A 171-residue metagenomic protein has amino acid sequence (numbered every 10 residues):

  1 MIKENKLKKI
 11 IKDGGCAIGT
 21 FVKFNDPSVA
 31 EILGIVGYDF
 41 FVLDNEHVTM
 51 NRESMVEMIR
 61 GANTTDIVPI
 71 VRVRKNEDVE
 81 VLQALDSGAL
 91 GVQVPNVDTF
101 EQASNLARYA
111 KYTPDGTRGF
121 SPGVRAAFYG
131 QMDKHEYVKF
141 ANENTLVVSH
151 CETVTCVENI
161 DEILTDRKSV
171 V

Functional and structural regions predicted by a protein language model:
M1-G19, M132-N144: N-terminal amphipathic alpha-helix/helix-capping segment at the start of soluble metabolic enzymes
I11-P27, P69-R74, T145-E162: Active-site mouth loops of central-metabolism enzymes
V29-E57: Glycine-rich, proline-tolerant flexible connector loops at the mouths of alpha/beta enzymes
G34-I35, L85, L164-T165: Non-catalytic positions within long, well-ordered alpha-helices that form the structural scaffold/packing of enzyme
L43-E46, V73, V94-V97: Short beta->alpha connector loops at strand-helix junctions that form conserved, small/polar/Pro-enriched
R52-D86, A110-G116, F140-N142: Alpha-helix-loop-beta-strand connector modules within alpha/beta enzyme cores
V79, G91-R167: Conserved anion-binding
V170-V171: Conserved small/polar residues in nucleotide/adenosyl-binding loops
